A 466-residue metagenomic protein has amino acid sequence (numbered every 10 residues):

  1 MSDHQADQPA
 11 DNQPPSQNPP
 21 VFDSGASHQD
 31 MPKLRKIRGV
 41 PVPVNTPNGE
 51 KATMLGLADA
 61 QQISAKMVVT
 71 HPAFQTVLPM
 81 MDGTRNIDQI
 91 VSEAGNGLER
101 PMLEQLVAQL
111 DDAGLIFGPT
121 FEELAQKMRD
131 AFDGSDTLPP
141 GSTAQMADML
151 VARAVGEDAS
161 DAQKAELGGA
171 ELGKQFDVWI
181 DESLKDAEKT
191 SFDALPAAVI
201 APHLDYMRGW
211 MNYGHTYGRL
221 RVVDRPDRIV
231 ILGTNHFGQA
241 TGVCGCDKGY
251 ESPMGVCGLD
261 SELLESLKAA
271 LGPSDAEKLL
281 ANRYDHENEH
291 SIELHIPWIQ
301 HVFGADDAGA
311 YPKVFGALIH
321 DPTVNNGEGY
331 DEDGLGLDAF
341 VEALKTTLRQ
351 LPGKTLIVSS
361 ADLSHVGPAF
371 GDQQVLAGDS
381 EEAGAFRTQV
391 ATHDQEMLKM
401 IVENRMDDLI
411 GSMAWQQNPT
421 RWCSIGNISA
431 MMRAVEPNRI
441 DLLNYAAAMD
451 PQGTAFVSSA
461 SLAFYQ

Functional and structural regions predicted by a protein language model:
S2, I63-Q163: Long, charge-rich, low-complexity alpha-helical segments
S2-P79, A131: Acidic, low-complexity/disordered tracts enriched in E/D and polar residues
P19, H28-L34, A113, A383 (+2 more regions): Intrinsically disordered, low-complexity regions
G25-L34, N438-Q466: Caspase-like cysteine protease fold
A52-G56, A198-V199, S459-A463: Ordered hydrophobic segments in well-structured contexts
L57-Q61, F303, Q466: Short acidic, glycine-rich loop/turn motifs
V69, T84-I87, A144-S429, R433-R439 (+1 more regions): Active-site histidine-anchored catalytic micro-motif
